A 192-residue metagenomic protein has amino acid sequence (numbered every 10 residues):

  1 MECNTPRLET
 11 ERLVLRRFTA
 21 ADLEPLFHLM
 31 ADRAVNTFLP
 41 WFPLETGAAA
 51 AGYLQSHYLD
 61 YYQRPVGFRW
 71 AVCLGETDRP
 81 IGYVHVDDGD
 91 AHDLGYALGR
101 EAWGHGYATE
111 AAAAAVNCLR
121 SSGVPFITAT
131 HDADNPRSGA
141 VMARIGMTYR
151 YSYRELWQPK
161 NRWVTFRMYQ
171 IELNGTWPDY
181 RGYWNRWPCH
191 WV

Functional and structural regions predicted by a protein language model:
M1-E2, S56-Y58: A generic local structural motif
M1-T37, R69-V192: Acyl-donor (CoA/ACP) binding surface of acyl/acetyltransferases
F18, T46-A48, Y61, N161: A short hydrophobic/aromatic micro-motif that marks alpha-helical segments and, especially, helix-coil
A34-S56, F68: Conserved GNAT-fold acetyl-CoA-binding loop/helix
H57-A71: A short helix-loop-beta-strand connector motif used in the catalytic cores of GNAT acetyltransferases and, in some
